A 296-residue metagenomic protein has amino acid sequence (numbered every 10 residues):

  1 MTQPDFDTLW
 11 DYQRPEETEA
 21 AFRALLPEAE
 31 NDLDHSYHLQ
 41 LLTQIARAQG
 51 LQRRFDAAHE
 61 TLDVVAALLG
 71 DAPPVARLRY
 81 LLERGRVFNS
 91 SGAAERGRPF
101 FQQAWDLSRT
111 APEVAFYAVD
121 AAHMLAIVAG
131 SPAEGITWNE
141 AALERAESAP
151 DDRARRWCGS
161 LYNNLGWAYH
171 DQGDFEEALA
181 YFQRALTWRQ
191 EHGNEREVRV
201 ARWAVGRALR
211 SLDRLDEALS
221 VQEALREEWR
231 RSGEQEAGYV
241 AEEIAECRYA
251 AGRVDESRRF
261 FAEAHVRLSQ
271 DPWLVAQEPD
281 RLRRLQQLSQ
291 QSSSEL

Functional and structural regions predicted by a protein language model:
M1-P27, S36, Q40-T43: N-terminal leader/linker segments that initiate helical-solenoid repeat arrays
M1-T8, Y12-E16, A250-L296: C-terminal non-catalytic interaction modules
P4-D11, Q40-R53, A76-G92, Y117-P132 (+4 more regions): Tandem amphipathic alpha-helical repeat scaffolds
L26-E28, D63-G70, Q102-T110, A141-D151 (+3 more regions): Amphipathic alpha-helical segments of tetratricopeptide repeats
S36, V75, F116, R153-R156 (+3 more regions): Residue signature of alpha-solenoid helical repeat architecture, marking inter-repeat boundaries and helix-start
A115, I127-A180, W188-R196, V200: Solenoidal tandem-repeat scaffolds enriched in leucines and small polar residues
